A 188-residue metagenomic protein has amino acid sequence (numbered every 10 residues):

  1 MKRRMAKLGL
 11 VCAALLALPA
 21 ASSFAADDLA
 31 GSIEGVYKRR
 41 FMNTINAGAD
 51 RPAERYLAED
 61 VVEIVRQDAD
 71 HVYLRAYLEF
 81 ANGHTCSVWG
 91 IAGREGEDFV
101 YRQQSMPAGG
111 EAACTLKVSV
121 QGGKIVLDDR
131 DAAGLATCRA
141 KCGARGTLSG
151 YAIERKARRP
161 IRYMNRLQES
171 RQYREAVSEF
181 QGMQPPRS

Functional and structural regions predicted by a protein language model:
M1-V11: Bacterial N-terminal signal peptides that target proteins for export
G9-P19: Bacterial N-terminal signal peptides
A21-A25: Sec/Tat signal peptide C-region and signal peptidase I cleavage site
D27-A58, Y101-Q103, L148, A152 (+2 more regions): Tryptophan-anchored aromatic micro-motifs
T44-D50, E79-C86, A108-G110, A136-A140: Short, cysteine-centered beta-strand-loop-beta hairpins and adjacent loop/turn segments enriched in charged/polar
G48-R94, V177-S188: N-terminal glycine/threonine-rich, aromatic-flanked beta-hairpin/loop signature
Y73, Y77-K124: Contiguous, well-ordered beta-strand patches that form the walls/edges of small beta-barrel/beta-sandwich domains
A113-R162: A contiguous, mid-protein "functional segment" used to position or interact with cofactors/ions or partner subunits
